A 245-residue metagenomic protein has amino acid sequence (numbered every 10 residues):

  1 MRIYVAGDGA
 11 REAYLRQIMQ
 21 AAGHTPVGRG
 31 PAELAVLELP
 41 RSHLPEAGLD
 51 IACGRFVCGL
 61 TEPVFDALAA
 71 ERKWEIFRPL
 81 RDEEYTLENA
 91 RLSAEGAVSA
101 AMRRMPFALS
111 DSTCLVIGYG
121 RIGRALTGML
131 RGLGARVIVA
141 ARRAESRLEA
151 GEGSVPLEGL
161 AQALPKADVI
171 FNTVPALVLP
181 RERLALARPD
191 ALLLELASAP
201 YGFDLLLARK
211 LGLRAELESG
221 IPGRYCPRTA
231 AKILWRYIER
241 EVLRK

Functional and structural regions predicted by a protein language model:
M1-R2, C53, S110-T113, D190: Phosphate-coordination loops involved in phosphoryl transfer and adenosine-cofactor binding
Y4-L15, M19, S110-L130: Glycine-rich adenosine-cofactor-binding loop
A10, A144-E145, S198-P200: Helix N-cap at the beta1-alpha1 junction of Rossmann-like dinucleotide-binding domains, i.e., the first residues
A21-H24, G132-R136, D190, L213: Conserved S-adenosyl-L-methionine
G28-R29, L133-G151: NAD(P)-binding Rossmann-fold cofactor-contacting core
L37-I51, R55-S110, Y237: Glycine/serine-rich phosphate-binding loop and adjoining beta1-alpha1 elements at the start of nucleotide-handling
P40-F56, A150-G223: Rossmann-like adenosine-cofactor binding region
L60-R78, L196-V242: Rossmann-fold NAD(P)-binding glycine/threonine-rich loop
